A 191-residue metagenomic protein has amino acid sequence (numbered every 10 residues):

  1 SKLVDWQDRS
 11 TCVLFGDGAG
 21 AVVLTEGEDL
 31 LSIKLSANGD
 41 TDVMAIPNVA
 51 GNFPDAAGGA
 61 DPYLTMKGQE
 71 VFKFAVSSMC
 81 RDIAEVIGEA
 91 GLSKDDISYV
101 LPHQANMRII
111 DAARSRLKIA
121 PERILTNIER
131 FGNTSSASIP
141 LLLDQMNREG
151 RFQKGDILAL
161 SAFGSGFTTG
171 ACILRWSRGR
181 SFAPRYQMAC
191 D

Functional and structural regions predicted by a protein language model:
S1, A37-N38, N106-R108: Short, catalytically relevant binding-site loops at active-site mouths
S1-V4, T168: A short beta-to-alpha transition loop/helix N-cap that caps and shapes the active-site region
D5-Q7, A75, E85, S115 (+2 more regions): Short secondary-structure boundary micro-motifs
W6-K73, S77, R81, F163 (+1 more regions): Condensing-enzyme catalytic core mediating Claisen C-C bond formation in acyl metabolism
V49-S98, I109-L117, L142, M146 (+2 more regions): Conserved active-site "lid/cap" helical segment
C80, S98-D191: Claisen-condensing/thiolase-fold acyl-transfer catalytic domains that form or cleave C-C bonds in fatty acid
